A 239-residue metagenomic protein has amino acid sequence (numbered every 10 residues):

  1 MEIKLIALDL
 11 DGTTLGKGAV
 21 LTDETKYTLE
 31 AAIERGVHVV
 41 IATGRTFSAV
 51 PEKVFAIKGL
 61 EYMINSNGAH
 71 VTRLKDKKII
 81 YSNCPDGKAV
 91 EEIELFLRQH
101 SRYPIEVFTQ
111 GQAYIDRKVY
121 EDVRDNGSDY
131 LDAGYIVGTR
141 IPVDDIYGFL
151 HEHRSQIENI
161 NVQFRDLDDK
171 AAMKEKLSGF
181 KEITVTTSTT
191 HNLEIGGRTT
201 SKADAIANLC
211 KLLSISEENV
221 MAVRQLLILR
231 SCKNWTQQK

Functional and structural regions predicted by a protein language model:
M1-E2, K58: Short, small/polar residue-rich loop motifs at catalytic or cofactor-binding pockets
E2-G18, I93, K233: Asp-based phosphoryl-transfer active-site loop
L5, Y62, M221: Hydrophobic "anchor" residues on beta-strands that sit immediately upstream of conserved functional sites
D9, T43, Q225: Active-site glycine-centered loops adjacent to acidic/histidine catalytic or metal-binding residues that shape
D23-D129: Active-site phosphate-binding/coordination module
A32, I206, S231-T236: Hydrophobic residues within well-ordered alpha-helices
P104, F108-V223, L229-R230: Conserved acidic, metal-coordinating active-site core of Asp-based, Mg2+-dependent phosphoryl-transfer enzymes
